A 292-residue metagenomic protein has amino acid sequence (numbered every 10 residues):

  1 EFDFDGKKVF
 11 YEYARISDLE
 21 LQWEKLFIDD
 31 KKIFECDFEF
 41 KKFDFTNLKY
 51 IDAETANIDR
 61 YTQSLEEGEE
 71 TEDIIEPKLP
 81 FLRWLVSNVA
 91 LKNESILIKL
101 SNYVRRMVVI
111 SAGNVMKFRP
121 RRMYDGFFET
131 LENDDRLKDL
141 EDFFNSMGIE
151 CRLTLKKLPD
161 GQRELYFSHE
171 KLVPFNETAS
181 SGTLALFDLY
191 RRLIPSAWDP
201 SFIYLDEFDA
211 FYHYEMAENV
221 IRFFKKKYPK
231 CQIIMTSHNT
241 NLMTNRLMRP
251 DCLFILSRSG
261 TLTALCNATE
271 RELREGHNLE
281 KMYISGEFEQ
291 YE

Functional and structural regions predicted by a protein language model:
E1, L21-F27, Q162-E170, F254: Short polybasic amphipathic segments
F2-G6: Conserved nucleotide-state-sensing and coupling region of NTP-binding domains
V9-I149: Electropositive, glycine-dotted interaction segments that contact anionic polymers or phosphate-rich ligands
E129-D134, K138-D139, R152-E170: Extended serine/threonine-enriched, polar tracts that run as long, contiguous segments within proteins
P159-I194, F202, F208-Y212: Conserved ABC ATPase signature
P200-F202, Q232: Residue-level preference for the first positions of well-ordered beta-strands
H213-E218: Short alpha-helix of the ABC ATPase nucleotide-binding domain corresponding to the H-loop/switch region
N219-E292: C-terminal lobe/lid and adjacent interdomain/linker elements of RecA-like ASCE P-loop ATPase modules
